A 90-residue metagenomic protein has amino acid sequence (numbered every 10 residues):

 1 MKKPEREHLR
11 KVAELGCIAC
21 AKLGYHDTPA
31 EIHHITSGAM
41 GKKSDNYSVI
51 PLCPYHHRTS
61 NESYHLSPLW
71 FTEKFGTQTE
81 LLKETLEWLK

Functional and structural regions predicted by a protein language model:
K2-E31: Short cysteine-rich loop/turn motifs with clustered Cys
V12, H34, C53: Divalent metal-coordination and catalytic microenvironments
A21, P54-H57: Cys/His-coordinated zinc-binding microdomains
K22, I35, M40-K42: The feature represents the first ordered module of a protein
D27-I35, N61-L66: Short Cys/His-rich "knuckle" micro-motifs
T28, S48-V49: Conserved catalytic motifs of the protein kinase core domain
A39-S48, R58-K90: Polybasic, low-complexity binding patches
